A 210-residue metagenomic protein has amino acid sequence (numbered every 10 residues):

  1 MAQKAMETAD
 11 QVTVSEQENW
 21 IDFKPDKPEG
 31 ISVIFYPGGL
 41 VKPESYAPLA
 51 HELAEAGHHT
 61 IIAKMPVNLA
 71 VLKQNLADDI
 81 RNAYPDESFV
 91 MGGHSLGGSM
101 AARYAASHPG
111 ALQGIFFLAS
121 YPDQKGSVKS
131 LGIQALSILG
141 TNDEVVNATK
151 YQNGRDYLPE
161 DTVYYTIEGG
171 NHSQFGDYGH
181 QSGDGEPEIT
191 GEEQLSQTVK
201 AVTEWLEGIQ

Functional and structural regions predicted by a protein language model:
M1-W20: An N-terminal hydrophobic leader/cap segment in hydrolases
E29-G38: Short beta-strand element of the alpha/beta-hydrolase
L49, V146-R155: Short alpha-helix in the alpha/beta-hydrolase fold that links the catalytic acid
A50-A70: Conserved alpha/beta-hydrolase
G92-A101: Gly/Ala-rich beta-loop-alpha elbow adjacent to hydrolase catalytic centers
L131, S137-L139, D143: Short beta-strand/loop motif that positions the catalytic acidic residue of the alpha/beta-hydrolase fold
G154-Q210: C-terminal catalytic-base region of ester-bond hydrolases, centering on the histidine of the charge-relay
